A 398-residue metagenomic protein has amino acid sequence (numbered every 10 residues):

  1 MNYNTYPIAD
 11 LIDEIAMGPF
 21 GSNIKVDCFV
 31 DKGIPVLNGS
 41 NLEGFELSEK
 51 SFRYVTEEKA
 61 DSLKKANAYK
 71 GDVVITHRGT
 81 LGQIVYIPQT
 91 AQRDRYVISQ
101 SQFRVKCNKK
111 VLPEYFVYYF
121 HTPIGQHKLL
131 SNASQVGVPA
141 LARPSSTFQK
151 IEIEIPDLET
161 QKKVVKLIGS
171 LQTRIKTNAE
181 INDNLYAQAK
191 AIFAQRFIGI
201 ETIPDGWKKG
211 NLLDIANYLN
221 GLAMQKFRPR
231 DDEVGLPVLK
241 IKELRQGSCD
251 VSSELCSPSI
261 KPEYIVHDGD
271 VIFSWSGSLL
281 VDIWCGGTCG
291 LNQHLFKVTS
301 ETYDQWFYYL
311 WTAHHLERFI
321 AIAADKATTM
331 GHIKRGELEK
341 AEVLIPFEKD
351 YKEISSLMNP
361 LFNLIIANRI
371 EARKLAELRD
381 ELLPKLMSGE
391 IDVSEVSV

Functional and structural regions predicted by a protein language model:
M1-F20, E152-A223, L344, E348-V393: Non-catalytic DNA-recognition/assembly elements of restriction-modification systems
T5-F45, P113, Y118-Y119, L129-Q135 (+3 more regions): Extended, non-catalytic scaffold segments that flank or surround catalytic motifs
T5-V26, S40-V73, L213-R228, G235-D268 (+1 more regions): Sequence-specific dsDNA recognition surfaces
G33, S51, S99-S101, G235 (+1 more regions): A generic structural signal for short beta-strands and their flanking turns/coil linkers
N38-G39, E58-G125, G137, K240 (+3 more regions): A short beta-sheet element
R95-F103, Q135-V165, C289-L295, A327-K352: A short glycine-rich beta-alpha junction/loop motif
S397-V398: Amphipathic heptad-repeat alpha-helical coiled-coil/stalk segments that mediate oligomerization, filament/stalk
